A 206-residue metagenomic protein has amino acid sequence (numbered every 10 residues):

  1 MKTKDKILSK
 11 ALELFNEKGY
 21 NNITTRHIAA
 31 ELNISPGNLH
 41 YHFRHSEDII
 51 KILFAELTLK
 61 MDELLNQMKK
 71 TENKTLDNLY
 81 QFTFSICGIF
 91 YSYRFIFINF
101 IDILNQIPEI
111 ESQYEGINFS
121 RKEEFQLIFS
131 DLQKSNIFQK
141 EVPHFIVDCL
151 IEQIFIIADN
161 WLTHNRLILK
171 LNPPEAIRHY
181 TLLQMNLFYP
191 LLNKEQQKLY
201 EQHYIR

Functional and structural regions predicted by a protein language model:
T3, I7-K10, L57, L150: N-terminal positioning helix adjacent to the helix-turn-helix/winged-helix DNA-binding module
K6, L14, K18-I52: Helix-turn-helix
A55-D62: Short, basic, alpha-helical segments at the C-terminal edge of helix-turn-helix-like DNA-binding modules
Q67-S92: Hydrophobic alpha-helical connector segments
M68-E72, F97-L104, N136, W161-L169: Secondary-structure edge/capping motif, primarily at the C-terminal ends of alpha-helices and the immediately following
F90-S112, D131: Amphipathic alpha-helical segments used for helix-helix packing
E109-S135, D148-D159, T163, L182-Y189: Amphipathic alpha-helical packing segments from all-alpha helical-bundle domains
L127, T163-R206: C-terminal peripheral helix-coil segments that are non-catalytic and often amphipathic
